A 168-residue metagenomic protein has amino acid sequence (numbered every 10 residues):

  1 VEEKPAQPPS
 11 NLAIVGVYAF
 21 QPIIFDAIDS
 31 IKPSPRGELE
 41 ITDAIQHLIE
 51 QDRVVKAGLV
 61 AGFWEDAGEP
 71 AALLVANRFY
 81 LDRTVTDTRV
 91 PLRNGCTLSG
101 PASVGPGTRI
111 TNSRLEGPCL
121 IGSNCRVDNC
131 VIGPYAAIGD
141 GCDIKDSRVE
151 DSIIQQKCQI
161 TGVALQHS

Functional and structural regions predicted by a protein language model:
V1-L12, I23: A short, charged helix-loop
Q7, P22-S168: Left-handed beta-helix
S10-V15, P35: Short, conserved micro-motifs enriched in small and acidic residues
G16-F20: Short glycine- and hydrophobic/aromatic-rich loop-to-beta-strand nucleating segment in the catalytic cores
